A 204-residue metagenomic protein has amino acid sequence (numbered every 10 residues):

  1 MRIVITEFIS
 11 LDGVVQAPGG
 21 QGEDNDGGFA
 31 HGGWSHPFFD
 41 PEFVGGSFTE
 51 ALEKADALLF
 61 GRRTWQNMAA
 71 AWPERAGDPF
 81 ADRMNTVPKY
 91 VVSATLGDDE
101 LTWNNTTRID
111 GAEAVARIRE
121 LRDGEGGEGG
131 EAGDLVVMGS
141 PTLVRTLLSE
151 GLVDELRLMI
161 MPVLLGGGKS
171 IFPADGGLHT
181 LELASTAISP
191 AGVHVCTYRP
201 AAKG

Functional and structural regions predicted by a protein language model:
M1-L152, P162-G204: Portal/gating segments that form or line small-molecule/metal binding sites
